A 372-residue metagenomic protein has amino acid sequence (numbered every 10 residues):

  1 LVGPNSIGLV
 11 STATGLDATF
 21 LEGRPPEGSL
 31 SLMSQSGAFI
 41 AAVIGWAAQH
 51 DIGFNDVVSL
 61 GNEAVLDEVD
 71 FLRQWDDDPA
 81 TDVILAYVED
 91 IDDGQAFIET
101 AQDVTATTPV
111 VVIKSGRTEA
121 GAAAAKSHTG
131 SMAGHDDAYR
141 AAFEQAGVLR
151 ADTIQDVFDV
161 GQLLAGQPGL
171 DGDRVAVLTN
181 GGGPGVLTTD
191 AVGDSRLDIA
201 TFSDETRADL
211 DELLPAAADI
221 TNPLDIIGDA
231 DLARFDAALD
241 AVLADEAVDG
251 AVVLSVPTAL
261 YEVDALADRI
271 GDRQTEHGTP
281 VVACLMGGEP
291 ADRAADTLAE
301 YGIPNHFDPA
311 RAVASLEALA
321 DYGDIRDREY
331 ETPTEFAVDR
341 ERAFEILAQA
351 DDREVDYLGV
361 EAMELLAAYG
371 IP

Functional and structural regions predicted by a protein language model:
V2-P372: Catalytic-core regions of core metabolic enzymes, especially those transforming organic acids/acyl-group intermediates
